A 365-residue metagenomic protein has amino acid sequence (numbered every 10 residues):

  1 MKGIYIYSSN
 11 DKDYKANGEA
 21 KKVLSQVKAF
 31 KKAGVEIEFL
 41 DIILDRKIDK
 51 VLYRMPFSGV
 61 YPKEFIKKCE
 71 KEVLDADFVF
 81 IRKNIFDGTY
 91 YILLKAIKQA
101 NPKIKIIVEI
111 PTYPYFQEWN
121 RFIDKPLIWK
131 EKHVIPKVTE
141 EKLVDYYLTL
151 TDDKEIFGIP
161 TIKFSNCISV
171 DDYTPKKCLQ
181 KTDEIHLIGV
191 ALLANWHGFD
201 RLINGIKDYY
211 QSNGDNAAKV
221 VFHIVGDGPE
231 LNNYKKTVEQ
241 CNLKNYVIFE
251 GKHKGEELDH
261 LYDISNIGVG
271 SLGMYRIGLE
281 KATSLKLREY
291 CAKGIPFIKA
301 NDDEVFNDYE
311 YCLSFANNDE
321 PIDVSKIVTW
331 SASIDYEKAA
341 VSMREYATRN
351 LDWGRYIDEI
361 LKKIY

Functional and structural regions predicted by a protein language model:
Y14-N17, H197, E256-L258, G268-C291 (+1 more regions): Nucleotide-sugar-dependent
G18-K21, D319-I322, A332-I364: A charged, aromatic-enriched C-terminal amphipathic alpha-helix characteristic of glycosyltransferases across folds
K21, A194-Q211, P229-N232: A conserved mid-protein helix/loop that constitutes part of the nucleotide-sugar donor-binding site
T89, K95-Q99, V108, T112-E118 (+1 more regions): Membrane-proximal helix-turn-helix segments that form the acceptor-binding/catalytic region of lipid-linked
W129-K176: Donor nucleotide-sugar binding/catalytic pocket of nucleotide-sugar-dependent glycosyltransferases
P175, L179-I206, H223, I267: Conserved donor-binding/catalytic core segment of Leloir-type glycosyltransferases
K235-E257, I267: Nucleotide-activated donor-binding/catalytic signature segment of Leloir-type glycosyltransferases, i.e., the conserved
F306-V328: Change "using UDP/GDP/dTDP sugars" to "using nucleotide sugars
